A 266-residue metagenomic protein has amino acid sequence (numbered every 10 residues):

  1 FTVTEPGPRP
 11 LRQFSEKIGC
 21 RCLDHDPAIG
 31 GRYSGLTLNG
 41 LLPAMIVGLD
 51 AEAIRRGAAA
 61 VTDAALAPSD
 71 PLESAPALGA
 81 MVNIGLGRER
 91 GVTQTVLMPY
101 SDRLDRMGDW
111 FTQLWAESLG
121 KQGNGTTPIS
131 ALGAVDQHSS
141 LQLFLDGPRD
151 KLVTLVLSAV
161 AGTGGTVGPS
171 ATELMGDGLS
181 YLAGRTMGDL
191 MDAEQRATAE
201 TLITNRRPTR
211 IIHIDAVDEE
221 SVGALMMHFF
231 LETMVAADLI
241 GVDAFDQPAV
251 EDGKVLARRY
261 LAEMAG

Functional and structural regions predicted by a protein language model:
F1-T154, G162, A249-G266: Active-site phosphate/pyrophosphate-binding segments
L23-A28, L179-A183, G241-V242: Short beta-alpha connecting loops at secondary-structure transitions that line or flank enzyme active sites
G40-M45, P76-E89, Q142-L145, A193-E200 (+1 more regions): Short, hydrophobic/amphipathic alpha-helical patches that form generic packing surfaces within helical domains
M107-Q113, G165-L182, A244-E251: Surface-exposed flexible segments
I129-D218: Helicase-primase coupling helices
L132-G133, H213-V222, V242-D243, A249-E251: Small/polar glycine-rich anion-binding or flexible loop at a beta-alpha turn
A224-G266: Generic C-terminus detector
